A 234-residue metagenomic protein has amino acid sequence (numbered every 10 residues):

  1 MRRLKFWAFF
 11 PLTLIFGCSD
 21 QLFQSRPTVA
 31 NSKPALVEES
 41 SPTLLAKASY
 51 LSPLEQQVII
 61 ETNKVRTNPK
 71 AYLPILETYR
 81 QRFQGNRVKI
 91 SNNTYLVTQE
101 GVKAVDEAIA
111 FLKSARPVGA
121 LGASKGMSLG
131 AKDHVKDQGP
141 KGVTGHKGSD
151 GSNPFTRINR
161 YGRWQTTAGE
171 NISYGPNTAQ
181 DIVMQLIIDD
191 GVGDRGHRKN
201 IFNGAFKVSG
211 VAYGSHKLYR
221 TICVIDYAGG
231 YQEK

Functional and structural regions predicted by a protein language model:
M1-A8: Bacterial N-terminal signal peptides that target proteins for export
A8-I15: Bacterial N-terminal signal peptides
L22-E38: Short, low-complexity, disordered segments immediately C-terminal to signal peptides in bacterial exported proteins
V29-A30, A46, C223, A228: Intrinsically disordered, low-complexity segments enriched in small/polar and acidic residues
S41-T43, Y50: Short glycine/proline-centered loop/turn elements that form peptide/ligand docking sites
A48-Y161, R198, G204: Short, well-ordered surface patches within globular domains
S124-Q232: A well-ordered secondary-structure block
